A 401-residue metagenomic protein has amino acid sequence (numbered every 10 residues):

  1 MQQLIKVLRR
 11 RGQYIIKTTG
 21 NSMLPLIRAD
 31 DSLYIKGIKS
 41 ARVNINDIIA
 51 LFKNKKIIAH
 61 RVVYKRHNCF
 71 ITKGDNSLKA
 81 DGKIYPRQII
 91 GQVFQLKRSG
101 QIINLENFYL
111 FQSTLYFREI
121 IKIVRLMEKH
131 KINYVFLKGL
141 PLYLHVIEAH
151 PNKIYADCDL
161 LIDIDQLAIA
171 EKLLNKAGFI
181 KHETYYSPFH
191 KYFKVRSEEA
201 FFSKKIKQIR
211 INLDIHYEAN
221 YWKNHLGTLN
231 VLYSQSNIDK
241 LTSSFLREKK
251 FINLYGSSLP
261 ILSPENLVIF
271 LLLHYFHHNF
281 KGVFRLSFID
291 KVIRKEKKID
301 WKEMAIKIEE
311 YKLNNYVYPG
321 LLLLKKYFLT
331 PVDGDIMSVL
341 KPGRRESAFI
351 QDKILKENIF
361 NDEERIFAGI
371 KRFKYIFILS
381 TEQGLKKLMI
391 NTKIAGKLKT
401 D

Functional and structural regions predicted by a protein language model:
M1-L105: Extended hydrophobic leader/signal-anchor segments used for secretion and membrane insertion
I45, Y64-K65, Q95-A156, I162-D401: Conserved NTP-donor binding/palm subdomain of two-metal-ion nucleotidyltransferases/polymerases, i.e., the charged
